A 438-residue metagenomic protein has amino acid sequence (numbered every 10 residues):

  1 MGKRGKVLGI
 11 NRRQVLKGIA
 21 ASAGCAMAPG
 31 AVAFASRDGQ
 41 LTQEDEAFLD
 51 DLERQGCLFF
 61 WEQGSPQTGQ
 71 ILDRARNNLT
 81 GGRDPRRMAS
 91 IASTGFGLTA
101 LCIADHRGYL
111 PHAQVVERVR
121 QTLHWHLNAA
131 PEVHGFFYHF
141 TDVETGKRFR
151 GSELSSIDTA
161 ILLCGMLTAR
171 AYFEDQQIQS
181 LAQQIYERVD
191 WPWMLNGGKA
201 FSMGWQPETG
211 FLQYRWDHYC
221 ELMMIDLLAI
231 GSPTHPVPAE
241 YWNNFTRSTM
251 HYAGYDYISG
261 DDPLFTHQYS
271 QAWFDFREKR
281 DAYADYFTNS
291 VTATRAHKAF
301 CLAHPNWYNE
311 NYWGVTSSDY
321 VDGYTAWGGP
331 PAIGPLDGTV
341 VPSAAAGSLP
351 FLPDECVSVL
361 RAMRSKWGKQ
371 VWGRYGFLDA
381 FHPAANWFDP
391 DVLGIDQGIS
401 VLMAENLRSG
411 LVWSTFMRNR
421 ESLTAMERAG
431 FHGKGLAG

Functional and structural regions predicted by a protein language model:
R4-L8, Q14-A35: N-terminal export signals
D38-G438: Ser/Thr/Asn(+Pro)-rich, low-complexity disordered segments
